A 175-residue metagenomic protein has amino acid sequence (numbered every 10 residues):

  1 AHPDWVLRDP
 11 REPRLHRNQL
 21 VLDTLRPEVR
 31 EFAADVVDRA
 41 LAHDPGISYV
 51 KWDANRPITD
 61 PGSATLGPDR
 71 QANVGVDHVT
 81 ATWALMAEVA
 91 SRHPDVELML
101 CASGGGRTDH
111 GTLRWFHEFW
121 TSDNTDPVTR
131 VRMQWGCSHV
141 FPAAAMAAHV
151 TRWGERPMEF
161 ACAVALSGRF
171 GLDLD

Functional and structural regions predicted by a protein language model:
A1, Q71: Aromatic-lined substrate-binding rim segments of carbohydrate-active enzymes
H2-E31, D35, V76-L174: Glycan-recognition surfaces
L15, I58-A64: Short acidic/His/Gly/Ser-rich catalytic and metal-binding motifs that mark active-site loops of diverse hydrolases
L25-W52: An active-site-proximal structural segment forming one wall of the substrate-binding cleft that immediately precedes
V50, P61-G62, L174: Extended hydrophobic-aromatic, low-complexity segments
W52-T59, A102-R107: Short, solvent-exposed turn/loop segments enriched in Gly/Ser/Thr/Pro and often Arg
L66-P68: Active-site-proximal binding-pocket segments
